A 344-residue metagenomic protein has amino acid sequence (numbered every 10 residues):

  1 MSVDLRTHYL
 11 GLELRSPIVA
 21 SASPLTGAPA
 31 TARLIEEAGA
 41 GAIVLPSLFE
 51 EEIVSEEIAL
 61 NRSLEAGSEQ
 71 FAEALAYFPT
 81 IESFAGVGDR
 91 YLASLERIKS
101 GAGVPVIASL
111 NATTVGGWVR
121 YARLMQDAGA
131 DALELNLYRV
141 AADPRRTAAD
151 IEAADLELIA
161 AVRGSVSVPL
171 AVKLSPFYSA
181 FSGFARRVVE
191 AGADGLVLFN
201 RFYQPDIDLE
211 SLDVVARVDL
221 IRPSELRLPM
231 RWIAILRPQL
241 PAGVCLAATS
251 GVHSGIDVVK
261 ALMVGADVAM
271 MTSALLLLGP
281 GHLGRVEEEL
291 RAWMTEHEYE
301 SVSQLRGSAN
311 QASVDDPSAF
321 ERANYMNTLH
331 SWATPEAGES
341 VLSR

Functional and structural regions predicted by a protein language model:
M1-V19, R90-K99: N-terminal amphipathic alpha-helix/helix-capping segment at the start of soluble metabolic enzymes
L12-V19, Y77-I81, P169-A171: Short, basic, glycine/proline-bearing loop/turn elements
A20-S21, A108: A structural motif
A22-T26: Glycine-rich phosphate/pyrophosphate-binding beta-alpha loops
A28-E69, G86-I107, N111-A248, H253-T272 (+2 more regions): Alpha/beta enzyme core
E73-E82, D219: Short glycine/proline- and acidic residue-enriched helix-loop micro-motifs that form flexible lids or anion-recognition
V259-R291: A compact, surface-exposed functional segment
L278-H297, V302-R344: C-terminal extensions of enzymes
